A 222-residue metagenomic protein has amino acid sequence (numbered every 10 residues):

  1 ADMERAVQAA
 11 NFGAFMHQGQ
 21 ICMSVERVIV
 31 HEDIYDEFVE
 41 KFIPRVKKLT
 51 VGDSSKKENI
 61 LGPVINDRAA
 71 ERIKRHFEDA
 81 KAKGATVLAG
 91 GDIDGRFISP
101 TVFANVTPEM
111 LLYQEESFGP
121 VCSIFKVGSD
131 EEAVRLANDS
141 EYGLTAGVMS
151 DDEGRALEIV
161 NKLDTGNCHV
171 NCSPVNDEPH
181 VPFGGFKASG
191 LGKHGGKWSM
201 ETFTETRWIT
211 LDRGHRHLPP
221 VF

Functional and structural regions predicted by a protein language model:
A1-T107, L136, V170, L218-P220: ALDH superfamily catalytic-core signature
T50, F77, K83, D94-F222: Conserved C-terminal structural/oligomerization subdomain of aldehyde/semialdehyde dehydrogenase
